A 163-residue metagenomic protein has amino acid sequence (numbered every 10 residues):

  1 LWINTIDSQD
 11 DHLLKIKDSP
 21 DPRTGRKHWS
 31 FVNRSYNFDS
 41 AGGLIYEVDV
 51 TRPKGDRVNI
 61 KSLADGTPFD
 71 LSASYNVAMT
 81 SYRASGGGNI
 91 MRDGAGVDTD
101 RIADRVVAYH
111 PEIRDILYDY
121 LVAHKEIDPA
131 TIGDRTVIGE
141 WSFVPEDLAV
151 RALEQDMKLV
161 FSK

Functional and structural regions predicted by a protein language model:
L1-K163: Catalytic centers of hydrolytic enzymes
